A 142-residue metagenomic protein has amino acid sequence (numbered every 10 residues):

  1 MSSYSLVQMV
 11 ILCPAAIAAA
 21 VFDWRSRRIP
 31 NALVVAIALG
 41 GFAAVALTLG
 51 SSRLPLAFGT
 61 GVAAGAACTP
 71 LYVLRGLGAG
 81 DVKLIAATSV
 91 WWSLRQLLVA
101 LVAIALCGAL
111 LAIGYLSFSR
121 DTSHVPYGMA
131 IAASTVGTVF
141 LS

Functional and structural regions predicted by a protein language model:
M1-S142: A membrane-topology feature that recognizes alpha-helical transmembrane segments and their immediate juxtamembrane
